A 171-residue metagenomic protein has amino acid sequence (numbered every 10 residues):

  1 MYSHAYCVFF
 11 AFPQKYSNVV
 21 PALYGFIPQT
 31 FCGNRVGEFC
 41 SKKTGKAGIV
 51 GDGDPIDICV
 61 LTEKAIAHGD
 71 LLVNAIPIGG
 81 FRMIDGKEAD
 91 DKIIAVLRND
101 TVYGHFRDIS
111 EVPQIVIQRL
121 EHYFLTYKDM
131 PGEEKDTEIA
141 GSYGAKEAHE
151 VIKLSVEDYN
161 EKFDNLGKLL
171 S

Functional and structural regions predicted by a protein language model:
M1-S171: Hydrophobic N-terminal alpha-helices or hydrophobic patches in metabolic proteins across all domains of life
